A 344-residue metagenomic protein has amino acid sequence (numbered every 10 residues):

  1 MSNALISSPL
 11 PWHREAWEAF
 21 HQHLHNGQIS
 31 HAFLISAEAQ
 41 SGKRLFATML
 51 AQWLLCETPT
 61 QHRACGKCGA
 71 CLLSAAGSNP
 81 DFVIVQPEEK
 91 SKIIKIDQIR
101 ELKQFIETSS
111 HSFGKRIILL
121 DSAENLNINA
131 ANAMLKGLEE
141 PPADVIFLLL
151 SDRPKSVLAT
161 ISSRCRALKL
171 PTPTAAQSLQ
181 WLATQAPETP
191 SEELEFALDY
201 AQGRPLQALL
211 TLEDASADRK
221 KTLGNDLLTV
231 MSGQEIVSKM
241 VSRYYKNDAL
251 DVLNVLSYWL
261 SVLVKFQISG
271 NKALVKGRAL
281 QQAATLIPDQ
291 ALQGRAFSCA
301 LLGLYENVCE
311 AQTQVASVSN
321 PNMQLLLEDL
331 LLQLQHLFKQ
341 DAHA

Functional and structural regions predicted by a protein language model:
M1-N129: Clamp-loader machinery-focused feature within the broader ASCE/P-loop NTPase space
M1-Q52, A70-L73, A143-V145, D152-Y258 (+1 more regions): Charged, glycine-rich active-site and insertion segments that engage polyanionic ligands
E107, N132-L149: Conserved catalytic/switch belt of AAA+ P-loop NTPases
D121-N127, N132-E139, K155: Catalytic acidic motif of RecA-like/P-loop NTPases
